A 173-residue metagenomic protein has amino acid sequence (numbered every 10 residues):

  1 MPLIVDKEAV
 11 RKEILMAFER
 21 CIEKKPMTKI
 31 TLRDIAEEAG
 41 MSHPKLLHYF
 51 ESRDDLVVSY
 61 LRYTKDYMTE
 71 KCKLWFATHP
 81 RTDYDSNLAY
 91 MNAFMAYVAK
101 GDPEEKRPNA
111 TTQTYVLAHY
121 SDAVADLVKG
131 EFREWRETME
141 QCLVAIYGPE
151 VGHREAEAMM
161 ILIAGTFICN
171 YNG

Functional and structural regions predicted by a protein language model:
M1-A9: N-terminal intrinsically disordered/low-complexity leader segments
E13, A17, C21-S59, Y63: Helix-turn-helix
E13, A17-K24, K71-L74, A110 (+2 more regions): Solvent-exposed, amphipathic alpha-helical segments
E51-D55, S59, R81, A99-P103 (+3 more regions): Residues in soluble alpha-helical coiled-coils and helical-bundle/repeat scaffolds
S59, K73-K106, A156-M159: Hydrophobic alpha-helical connector segments
R62-T69, F76: Short, basic, alpha-helical segments at the C-terminal edge of helix-turn-helix-like DNA-binding modules
T69, D102-T112, H119-Y147, E157: Amphipathic alpha-helical packing segments from all-alpha helical-bundle domains
R107-A118, E150-N172: Hydrophobic alpha-helical segments that form the core of small-molecule binding pockets and/or dimer interfaces
